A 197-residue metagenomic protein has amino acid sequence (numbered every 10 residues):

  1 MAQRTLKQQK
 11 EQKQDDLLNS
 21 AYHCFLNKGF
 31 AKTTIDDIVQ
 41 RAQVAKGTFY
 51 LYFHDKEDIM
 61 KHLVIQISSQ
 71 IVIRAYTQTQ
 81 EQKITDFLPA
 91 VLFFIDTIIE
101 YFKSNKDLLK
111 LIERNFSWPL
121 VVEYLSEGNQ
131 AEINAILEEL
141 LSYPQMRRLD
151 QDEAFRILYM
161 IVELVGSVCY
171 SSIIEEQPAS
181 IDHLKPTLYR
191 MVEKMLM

Functional and structural regions predicted by a protein language model:
M1-K28, T33-V44, D58: Basic, helix-initiating cap at the start of DNA-binding domains
Q43-F53: Short hydrophobic/aromatic patch on the recognition helix
F53, M60-Q70, R74, I112 (+1 more regions): Alpha-helical DNA-contacting segments of helix-turn-helix folds
H62, Y76-S104, L158-I161: Hydrophobic alpha-helical connector segments
I73, L120-M146, F155-Y159, P186: Amphipathic alpha-helical packing segments from all-alpha helical-bundle domains
A75-K83, L109-F116, C169-E176: Secondary-structure edge/capping motif, primarily at the C-terminal ends of alpha-helices and the immediately following
E100-I136, I174: Short secondary-structure transition hinges
P144-M191: Hydrophobic/aromatic-rich alpha-helical bundle segments in the mid-to-C-terminal region
